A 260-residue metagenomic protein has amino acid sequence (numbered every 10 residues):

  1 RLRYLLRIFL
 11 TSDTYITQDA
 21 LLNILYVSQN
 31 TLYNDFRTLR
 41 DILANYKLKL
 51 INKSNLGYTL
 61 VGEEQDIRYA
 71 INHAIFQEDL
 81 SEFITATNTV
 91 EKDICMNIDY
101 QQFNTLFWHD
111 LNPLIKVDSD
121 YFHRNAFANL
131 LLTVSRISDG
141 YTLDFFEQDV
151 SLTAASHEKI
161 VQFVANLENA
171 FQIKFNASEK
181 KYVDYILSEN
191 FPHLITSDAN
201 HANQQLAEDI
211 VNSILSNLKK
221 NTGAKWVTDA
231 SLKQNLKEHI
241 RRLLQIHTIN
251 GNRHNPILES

Functional and structural regions predicted by a protein language model:
R1-S260: A cross-family "folded-core" feature that marks the main globular domain of proteins
